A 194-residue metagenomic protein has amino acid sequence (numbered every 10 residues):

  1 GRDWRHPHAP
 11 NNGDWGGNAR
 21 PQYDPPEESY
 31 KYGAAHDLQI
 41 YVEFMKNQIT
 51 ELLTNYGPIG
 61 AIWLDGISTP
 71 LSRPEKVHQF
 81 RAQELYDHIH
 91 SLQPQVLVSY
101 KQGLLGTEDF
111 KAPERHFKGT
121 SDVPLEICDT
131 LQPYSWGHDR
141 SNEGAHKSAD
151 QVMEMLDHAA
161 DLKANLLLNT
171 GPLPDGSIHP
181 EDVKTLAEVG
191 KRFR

Functional and structural regions predicted by a protein language model:
G1-R194: Mature catalytic domains of secreted/periplasmic carbohydrate-active enzymes
